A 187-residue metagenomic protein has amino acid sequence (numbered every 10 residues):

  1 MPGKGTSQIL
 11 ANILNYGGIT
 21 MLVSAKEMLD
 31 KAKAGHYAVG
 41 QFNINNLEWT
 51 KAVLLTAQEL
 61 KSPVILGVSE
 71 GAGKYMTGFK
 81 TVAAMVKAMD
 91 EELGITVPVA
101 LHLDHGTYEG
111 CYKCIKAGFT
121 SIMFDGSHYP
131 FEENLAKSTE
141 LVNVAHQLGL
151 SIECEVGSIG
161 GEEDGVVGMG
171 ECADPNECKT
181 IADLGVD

Functional and structural regions predicted by a protein language model:
K4-T20: Short, Lys/Arg-enriched N-terminal segments with co-localized hydrophobic residues within the first ~10-30 amino acids
I19, G40-Q41, D125, M169: Short N-terminal micro-motifs specific to bacterial/archaeal maturation and metal-cluster initiation sites
M21, K26-G40: Generic N-terminal amphipathic, Lys/Arg-enriched alpha-helix
A25-K31, N46-A72, T77-T96, G106-D187: Alpha/beta enzyme core
A38-G40, S62-V64, V99: A generic secondary-structure signal marking the coil-to-beta-strand transition
V39-N43, L101-H102, M123: Short catalytic-loop micro-motif centered on adjacent basic/acidic residues
